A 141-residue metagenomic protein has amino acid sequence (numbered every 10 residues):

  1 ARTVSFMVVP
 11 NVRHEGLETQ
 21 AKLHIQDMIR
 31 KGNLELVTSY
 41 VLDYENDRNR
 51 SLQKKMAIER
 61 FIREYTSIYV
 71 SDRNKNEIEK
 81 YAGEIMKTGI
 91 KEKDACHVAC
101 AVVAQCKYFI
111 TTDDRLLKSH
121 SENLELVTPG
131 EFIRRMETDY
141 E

Functional and structural regions predicted by a protein language model:
A1-T38, R48-M56, D139: Short, well-structured N-terminal submotif of metal-dependent ribonuclease cores
T3-S5, Y44-E45, L116-L117: Short, active-site-adjacent cap segments at secondary-structure transitions
P10-T19, K87-T88, A99-E141: Acidic, PIN/NYN-like endoribonuclease modules and their adjacent C-terminal/linker elements
A21, R30-K31, L42-D47, R63 (+2 more regions): Polar low-complexity intrinsically disordered regions
T38, L42, L52, I58-I62 (+3 more regions): Anionic, Ser/Thr-rich low-complexity intrinsically disordered regions
S39, K93, T112: Replace "coordinates the UDP/GDP/TDP-sugar" with "coordinates nucleotide-activated sugar donors
V41-E45, R63-K87: Acidic catalytic patch
